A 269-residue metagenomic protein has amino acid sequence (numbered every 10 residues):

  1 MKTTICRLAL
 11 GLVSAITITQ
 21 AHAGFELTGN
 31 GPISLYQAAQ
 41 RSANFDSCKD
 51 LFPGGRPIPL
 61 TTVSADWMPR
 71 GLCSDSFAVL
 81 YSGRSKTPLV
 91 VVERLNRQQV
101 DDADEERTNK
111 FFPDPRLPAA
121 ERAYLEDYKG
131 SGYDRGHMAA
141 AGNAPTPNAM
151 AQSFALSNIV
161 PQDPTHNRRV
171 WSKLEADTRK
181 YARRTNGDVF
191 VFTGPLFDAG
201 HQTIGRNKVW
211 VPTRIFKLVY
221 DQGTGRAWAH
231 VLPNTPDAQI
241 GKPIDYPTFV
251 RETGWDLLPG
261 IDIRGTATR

Functional and structural regions predicted by a protein language model:
M1-K2: N-terminal secretory signal peptides that target proteins for export/translocation
C6-R7, G11-R269: Domain-level detector for secreted/extracellular nuclease and nuclease-toxin modules, and for the ENPP-like C-terminal
